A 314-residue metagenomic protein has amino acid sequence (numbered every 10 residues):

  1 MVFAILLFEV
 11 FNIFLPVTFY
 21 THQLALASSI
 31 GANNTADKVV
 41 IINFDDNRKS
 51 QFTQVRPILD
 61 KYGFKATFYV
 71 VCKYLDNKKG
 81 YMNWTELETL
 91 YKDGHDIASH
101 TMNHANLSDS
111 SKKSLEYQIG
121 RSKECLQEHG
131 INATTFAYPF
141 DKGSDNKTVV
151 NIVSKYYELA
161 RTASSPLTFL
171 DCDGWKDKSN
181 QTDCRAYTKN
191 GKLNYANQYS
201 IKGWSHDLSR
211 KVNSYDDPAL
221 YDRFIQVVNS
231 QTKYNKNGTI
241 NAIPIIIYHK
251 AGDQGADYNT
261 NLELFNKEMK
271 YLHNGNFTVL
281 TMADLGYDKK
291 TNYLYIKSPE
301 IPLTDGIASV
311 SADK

Functional and structural regions predicted by a protein language model:
F3-I42, S50-T53, K79-E88, A196-H206 (+4 more regions): N-terminal pre-catalytic segment of deacetylase/amide-hydrolase enzymes
V40, D60-D183, N194-D207, N241-G252 (+2 more regions): Metal-dependent polysaccharide deacetylase catalytic core of the NodB/CE4 family, i.e., the active-site-bearing domain
R48-K49, N103: Short active-site segment of divalent metal-dependent hydrolases/proteases that encodes the spacing between
F52-D60: Histidine-anchored nucleotide/phosphate-binding helix
R210-K211: A conserved mid-domain beta-alpha-beta active-site/ligand-binding segment of alpha/beta enzyme cores
